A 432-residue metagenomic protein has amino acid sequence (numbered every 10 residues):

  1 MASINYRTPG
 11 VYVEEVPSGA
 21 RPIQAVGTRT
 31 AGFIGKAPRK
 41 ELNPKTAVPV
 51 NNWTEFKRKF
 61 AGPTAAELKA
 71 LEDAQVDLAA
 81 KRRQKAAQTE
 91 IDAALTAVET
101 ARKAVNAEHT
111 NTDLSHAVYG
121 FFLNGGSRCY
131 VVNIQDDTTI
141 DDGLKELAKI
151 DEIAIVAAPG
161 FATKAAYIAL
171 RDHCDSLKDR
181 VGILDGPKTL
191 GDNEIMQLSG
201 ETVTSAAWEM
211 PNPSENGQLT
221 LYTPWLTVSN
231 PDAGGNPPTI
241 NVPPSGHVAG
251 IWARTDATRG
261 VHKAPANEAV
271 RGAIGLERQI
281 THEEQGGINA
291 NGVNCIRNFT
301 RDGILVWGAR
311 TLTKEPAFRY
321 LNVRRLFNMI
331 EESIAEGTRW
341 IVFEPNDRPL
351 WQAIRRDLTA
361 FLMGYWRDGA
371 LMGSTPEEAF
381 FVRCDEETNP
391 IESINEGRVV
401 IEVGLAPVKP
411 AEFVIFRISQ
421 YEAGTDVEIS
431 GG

Functional and structural regions predicted by a protein language model:
M1-Y130, T139-A162, A169, C174-G432: Structured, hydrophobic secondary-structure cores that serve as assembly/anchoring elements
